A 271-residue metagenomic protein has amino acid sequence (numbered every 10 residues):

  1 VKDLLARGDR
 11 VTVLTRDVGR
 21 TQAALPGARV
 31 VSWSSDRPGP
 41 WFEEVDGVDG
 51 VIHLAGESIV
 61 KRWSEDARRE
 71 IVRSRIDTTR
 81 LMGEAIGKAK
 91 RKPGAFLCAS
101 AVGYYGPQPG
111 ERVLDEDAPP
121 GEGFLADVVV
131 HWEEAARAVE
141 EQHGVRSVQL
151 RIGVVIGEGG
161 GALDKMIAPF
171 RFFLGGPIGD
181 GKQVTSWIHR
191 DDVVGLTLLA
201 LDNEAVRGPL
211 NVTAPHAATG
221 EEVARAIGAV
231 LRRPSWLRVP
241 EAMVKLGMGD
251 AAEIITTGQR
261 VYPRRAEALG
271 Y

Functional and structural regions predicted by a protein language model:
G19-T78: NAD(P)H-binding glycine-rich loop region in Rossmannoid oxidoreductase-like domains and their noncatalytic homologs
E70, R80-G123: Conserved Rossmann-fold NAD(P)-dependent oxidoreductase catalytic core, especially the SDR/UDP-sugar
S100, E134-E158: Conserved beta-loop-beta element that borders a ligand/cofactor-binding pocket
P119-L125, I152-G160, D180-R190: Glycine-rich "substrate-gating" loop/helix at the edge of Rossmann-like oxidoreductase active sites
V145, I156-K165, A200-L210: Glycine/proline-rich active-site loop of Rossmann-fold NAD(P)-dependent oxidoreductases
K165-D192, L199: A conserved pocket-lining segment of Rossmann-fold NAD(P)-dependent short-chain dehydrogenase/reductase
N203-D250: Mid/C-terminal beta-alpha module of Rossmann-like enzyme folds, strongest in SDR-family dehydrogenases/epimerases
E253-Y271: C-terminal amphipathic/interface module of NAD(P)-dependent oxidoreductases and related NAD-binding regulators
